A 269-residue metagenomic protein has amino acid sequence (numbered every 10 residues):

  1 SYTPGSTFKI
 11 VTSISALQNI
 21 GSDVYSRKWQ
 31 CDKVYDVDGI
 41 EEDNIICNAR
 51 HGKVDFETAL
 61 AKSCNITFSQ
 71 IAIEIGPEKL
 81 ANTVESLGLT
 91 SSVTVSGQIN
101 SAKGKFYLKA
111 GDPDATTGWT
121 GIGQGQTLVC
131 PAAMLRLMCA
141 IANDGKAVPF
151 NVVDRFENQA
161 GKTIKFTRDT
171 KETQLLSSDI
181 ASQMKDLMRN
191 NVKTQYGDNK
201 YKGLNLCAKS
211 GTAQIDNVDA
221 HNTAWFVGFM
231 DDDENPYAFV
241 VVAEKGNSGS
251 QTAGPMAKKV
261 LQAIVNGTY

Functional and structural regions predicted by a protein language model:
S1-G5, V11-K245: Beta-lactam-recognizing serine transpeptidase/beta-lactamase-like catalytic domain environment
M134, G249-K258: Short, charged, low-complexity patches
T163-I164, R168, M256-Y269: Short, gly/Ser/Thr-rich active-site loops of penicillin-recognizing serine hydrolases
